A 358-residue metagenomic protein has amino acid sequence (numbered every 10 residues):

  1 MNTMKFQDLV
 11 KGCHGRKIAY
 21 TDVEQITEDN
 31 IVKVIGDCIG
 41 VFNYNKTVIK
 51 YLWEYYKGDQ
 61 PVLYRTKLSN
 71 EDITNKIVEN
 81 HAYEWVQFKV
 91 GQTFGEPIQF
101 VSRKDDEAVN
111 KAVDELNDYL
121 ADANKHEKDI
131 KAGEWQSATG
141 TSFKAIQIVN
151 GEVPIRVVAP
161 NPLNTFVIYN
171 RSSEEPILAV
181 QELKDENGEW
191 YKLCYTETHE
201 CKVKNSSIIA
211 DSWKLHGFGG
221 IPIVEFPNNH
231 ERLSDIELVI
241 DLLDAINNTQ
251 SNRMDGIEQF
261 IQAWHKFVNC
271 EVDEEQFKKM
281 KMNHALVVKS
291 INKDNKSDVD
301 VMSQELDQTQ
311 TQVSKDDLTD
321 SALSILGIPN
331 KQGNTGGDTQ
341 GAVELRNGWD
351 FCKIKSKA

Functional and structural regions predicted by a protein language model:
M1-R156: Extended, helix-rich architectural segments
I39, I49-K50, D72, V86 (+8 more regions): Intrinsically disordered, low-complexity boundary segments flanking structured domains
N80, A159-N161, T196, S234 (+2 more regions): Helix N-terminus capping/helix-initiation residues
I130-R232: Extended, regular secondary-structure scaffolds
I209-R346: Extended, charged amphipathic alpha-helical segments
W349-A358: Glycine-rich and small/hydrophobic secondary-structure elements
